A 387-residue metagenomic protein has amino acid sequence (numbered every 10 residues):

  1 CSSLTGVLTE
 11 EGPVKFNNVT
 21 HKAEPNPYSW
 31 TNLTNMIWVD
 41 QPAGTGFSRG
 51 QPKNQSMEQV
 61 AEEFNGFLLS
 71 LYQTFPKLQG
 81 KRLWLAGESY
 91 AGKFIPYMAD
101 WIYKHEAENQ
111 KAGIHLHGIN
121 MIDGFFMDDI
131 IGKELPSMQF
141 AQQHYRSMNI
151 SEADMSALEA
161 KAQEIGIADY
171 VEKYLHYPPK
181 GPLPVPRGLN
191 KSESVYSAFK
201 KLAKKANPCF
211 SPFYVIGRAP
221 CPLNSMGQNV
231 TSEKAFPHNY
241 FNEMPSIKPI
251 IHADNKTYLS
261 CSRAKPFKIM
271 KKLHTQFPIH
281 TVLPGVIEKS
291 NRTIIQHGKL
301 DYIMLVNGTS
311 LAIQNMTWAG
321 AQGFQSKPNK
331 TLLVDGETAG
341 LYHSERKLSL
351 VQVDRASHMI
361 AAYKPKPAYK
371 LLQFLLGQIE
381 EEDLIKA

Functional and structural regions predicted by a protein language model:
C1-A387: Terminal and linker regions of secretory-pathway proteins
